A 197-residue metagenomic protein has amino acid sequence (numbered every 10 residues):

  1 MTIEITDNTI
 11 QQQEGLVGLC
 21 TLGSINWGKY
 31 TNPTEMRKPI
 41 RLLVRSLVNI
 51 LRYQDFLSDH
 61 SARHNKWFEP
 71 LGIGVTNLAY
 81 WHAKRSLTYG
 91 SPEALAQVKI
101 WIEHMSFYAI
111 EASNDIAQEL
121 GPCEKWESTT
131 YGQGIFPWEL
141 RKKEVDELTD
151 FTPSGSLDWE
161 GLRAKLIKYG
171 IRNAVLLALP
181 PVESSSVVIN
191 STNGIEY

Functional and structural regions predicted by a protein language model:
M1-N65, V75-R85, S191-N193: Function-dense linear segments that define catalytic or interfacial modules in macromolecule-processing proteins
T6, I10, N173-A174, S184-Y197: Gly/Pro-rich active-site capping loops and adjacent beta-alpha segments that organize cofactor/substrate pockets
G15-L16, T21, G74-N77, I167-A174 (+1 more regions): Short, well-ordered loop/turn elements at secondary-structure boundaries
G28-T31, Y80, T88-S91, Q133-I135 (+2 more regions): Flexible loop/turn segments at secondary-structure boundaries
I40-A62, K66, T88-V182: Internal maturation/activation junctions in enzymes
